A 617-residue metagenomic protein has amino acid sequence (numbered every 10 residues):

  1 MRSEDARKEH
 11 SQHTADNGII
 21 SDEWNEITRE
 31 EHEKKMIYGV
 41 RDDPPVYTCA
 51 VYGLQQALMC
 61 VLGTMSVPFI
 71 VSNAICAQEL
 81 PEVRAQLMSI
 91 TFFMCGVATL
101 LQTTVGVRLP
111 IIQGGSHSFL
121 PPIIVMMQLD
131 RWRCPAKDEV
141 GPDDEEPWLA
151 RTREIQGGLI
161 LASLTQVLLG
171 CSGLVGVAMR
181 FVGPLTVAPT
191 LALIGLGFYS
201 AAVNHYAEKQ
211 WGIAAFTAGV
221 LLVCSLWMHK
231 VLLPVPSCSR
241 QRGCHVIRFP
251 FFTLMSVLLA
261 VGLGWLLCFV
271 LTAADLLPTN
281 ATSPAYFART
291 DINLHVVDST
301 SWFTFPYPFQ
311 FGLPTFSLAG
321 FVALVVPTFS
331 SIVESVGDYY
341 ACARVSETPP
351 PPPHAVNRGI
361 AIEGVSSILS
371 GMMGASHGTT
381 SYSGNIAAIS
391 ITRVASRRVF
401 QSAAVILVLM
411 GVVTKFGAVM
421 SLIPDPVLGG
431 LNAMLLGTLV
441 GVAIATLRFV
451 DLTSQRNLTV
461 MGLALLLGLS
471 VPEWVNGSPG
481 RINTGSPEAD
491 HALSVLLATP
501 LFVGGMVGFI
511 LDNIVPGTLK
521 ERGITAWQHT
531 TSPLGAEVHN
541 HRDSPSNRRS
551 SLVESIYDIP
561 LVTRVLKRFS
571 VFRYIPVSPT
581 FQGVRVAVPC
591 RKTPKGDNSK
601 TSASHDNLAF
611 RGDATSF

Functional and structural regions predicted by a protein language model:
R2-S11, Q128-W132, K137, D144-A274 (+1 more regions): Membrane-embedded alpha-helical modules
R2-T91, T253, V257-N357: Helix-loop-helix hairpins and the membrane-proximal interhelical loops of multi-pass alpha-helical transport proteins
N17, P45-Y52, G374, A388 (+2 more regions): Intrinsically disordered Ser/Thr phosphorylation hotspots
I27-D43, Q56, C60-G63, V67 (+3 more regions): Helix-loop-helix junctions within the multi-pass membrane cores of secondary transporters/permeases
N73, I124-Q128, S331, A387-S390 (+1 more regions): Short glycine/serine- and small hydrophobic-enriched flexible loop segments
A77-E82, P135-P142, L233-R242, L276-I292 (+2 more regions): Intrinsically disordered, low-complexity coil segments
L263, L267-L435, G441-L452, N457 (+4 more regions): Membrane-interfacial loop- and helix-cap regions that link adjacent transmembrane helices in polytopic membrane proteins
P500, G504-F617: Terminal cytosolic tails of multi-pass membrane transporters, especially the segment immediately following the final
